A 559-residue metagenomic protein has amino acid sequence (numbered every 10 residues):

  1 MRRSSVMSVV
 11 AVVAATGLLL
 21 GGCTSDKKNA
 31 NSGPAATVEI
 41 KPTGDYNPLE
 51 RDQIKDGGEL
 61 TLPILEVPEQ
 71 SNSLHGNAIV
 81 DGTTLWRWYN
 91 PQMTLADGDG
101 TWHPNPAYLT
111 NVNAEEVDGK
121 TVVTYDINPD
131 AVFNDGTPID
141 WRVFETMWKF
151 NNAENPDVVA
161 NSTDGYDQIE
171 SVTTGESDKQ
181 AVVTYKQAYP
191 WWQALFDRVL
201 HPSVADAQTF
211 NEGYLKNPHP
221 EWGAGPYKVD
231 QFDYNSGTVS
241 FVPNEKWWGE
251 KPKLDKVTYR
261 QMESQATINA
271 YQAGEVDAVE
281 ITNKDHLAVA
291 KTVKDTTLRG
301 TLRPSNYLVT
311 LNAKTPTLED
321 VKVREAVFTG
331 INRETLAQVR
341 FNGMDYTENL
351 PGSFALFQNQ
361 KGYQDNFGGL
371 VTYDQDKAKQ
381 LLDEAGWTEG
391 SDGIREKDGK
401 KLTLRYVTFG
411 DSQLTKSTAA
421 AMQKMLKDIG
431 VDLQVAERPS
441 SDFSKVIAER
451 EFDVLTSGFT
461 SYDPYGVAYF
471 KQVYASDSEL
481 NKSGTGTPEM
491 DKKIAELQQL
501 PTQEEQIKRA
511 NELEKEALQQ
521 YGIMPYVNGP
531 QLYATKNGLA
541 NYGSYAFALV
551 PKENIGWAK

Functional and structural regions predicted by a protein language model:
T43-G44, I331-Y363, L414-Q423, I447-K559: Detector for C-terminal structural segments
Q53-K55, T124, A160-T209: Surface-exposed binding/hinge segments that line and control ligand-binding clefts or catalytic entry sites
G58-E116, W222-G223: N-terminal lobe/hinge region of extracytoplasmic solute-binding protein
R87, G98-D99, D197-P252, K256 (+2 more regions): Gly/Pro-rich hinge or "lid" segments in bacterial periplasmic/extracellular proteins
T110-D157, V182, T317-E319: Aromatic- and charge-enriched surface segment that lines or borders ligand/interaction sites
Y234, T388-S461: Ligand/substrate-recognition segments at binding pockets and active sites
V242, V321-K424, K559: Append "and occasionally in soluble cytosolic enzymes with long acidic Gly/Pro-rich linkers
P243-V289, D432-Q434, P439-S440: Ligand-site clamp/hinge motif
